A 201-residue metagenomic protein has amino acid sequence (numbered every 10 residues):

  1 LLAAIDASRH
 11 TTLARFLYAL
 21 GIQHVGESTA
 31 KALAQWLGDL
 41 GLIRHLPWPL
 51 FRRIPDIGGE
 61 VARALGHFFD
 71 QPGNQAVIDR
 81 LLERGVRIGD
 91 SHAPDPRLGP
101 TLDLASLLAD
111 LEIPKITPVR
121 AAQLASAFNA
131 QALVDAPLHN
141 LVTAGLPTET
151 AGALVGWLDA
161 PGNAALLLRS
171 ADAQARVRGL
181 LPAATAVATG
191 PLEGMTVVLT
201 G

Functional and structural regions predicted by a protein language model:
L1-G201: DNA strand-break repair and replication-stress modules
